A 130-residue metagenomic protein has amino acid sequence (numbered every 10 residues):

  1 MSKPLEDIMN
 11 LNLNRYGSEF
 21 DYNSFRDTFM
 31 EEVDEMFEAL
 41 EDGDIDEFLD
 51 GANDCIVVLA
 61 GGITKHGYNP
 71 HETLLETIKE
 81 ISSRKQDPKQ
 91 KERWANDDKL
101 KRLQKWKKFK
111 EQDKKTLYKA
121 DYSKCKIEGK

Functional and structural regions predicted by a protein language model:
M1-A52, I56-K130: Flexible "arm" and connector segments at domain edges
